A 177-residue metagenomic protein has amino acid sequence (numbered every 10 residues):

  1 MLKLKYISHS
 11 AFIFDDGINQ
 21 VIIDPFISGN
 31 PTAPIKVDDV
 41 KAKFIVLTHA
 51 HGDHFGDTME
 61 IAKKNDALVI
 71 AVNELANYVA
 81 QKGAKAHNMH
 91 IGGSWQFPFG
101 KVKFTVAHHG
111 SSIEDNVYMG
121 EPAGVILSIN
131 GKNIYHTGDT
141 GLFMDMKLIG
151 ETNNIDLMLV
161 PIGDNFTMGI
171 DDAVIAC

Functional and structural regions predicted by a protein language model:
M1-K3, K63-L68, K132-I134: Short active-site oxyanion
M1-Q20, I27-N30, Q96, K101-K103: Zn-dependent metallo-beta-lactamase
K3-Y6, V21-D24, I45, L68-V72 (+1 more regions): Short, hydrophobic beta-strand segments that form beta-sheet elements in well-ordered domains
I7, A71-K132: Metallo-beta-lactamase
I13-H51, G56-K63, E74, G110-N116 (+1 more regions): Pre-active-site segment of Zn-dependent metallo-hydrolases
I22-S28, I91-G93, F99-G110, G141-L142 (+1 more regions): Conserved catalytic scaffold of divalent metal-dependent phosphoesterases
F44, I70, M144-C177: Cap/insert and terminal regions of metallo-dependent hydrolase folds
